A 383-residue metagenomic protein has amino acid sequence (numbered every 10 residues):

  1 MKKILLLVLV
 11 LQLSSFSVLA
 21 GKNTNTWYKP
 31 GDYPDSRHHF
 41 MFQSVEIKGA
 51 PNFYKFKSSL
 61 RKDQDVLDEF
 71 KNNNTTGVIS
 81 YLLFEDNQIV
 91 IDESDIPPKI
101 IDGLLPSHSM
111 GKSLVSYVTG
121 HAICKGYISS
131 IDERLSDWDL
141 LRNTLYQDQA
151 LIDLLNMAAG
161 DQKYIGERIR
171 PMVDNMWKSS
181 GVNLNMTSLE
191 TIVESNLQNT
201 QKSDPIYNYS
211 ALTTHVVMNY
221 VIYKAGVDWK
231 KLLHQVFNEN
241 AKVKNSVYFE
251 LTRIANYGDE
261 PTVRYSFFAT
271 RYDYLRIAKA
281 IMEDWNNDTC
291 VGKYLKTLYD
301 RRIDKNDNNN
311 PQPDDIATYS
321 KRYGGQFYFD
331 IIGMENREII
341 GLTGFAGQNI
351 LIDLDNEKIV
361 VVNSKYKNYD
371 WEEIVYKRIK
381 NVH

Functional and structural regions predicted by a protein language model:
F16-I100, I128, N156, I379-H383: N-terminal leader/targeting segments and the immediately adjacent pre-domain N-terminus
G21-T26, I339-H383: Structured C-terminal helix/loop/strand segments within mature extracytoplasmic catalytic/sensor domains
L60, E69-K71, K99-D102, P106-S107 (+1 more regions): Active-site-proximal loop and beta-strand segments within enzyme catalytic domains
N87, L105-S130, L154, V217-V221 (+1 more regions): Active-site SXXK
S94, I101-D102, E167-I169, V173-R253 (+1 more regions): Catalytic-site signature segments of enzymes, centered on catalytic residues
K125-Q162, Q198, A225-R264, A269 (+1 more regions): Active-site helix/loop module of the DD-peptidase/beta-lactamase fold, centered on the serine-lysine SxxK catalytic
T213-Y220, Y265-N287, Q348-S364: Active-site-proximal alpha-helical segments within enzyme catalytic domains
V243-S246, E250, D300-I359: Active-site Gly/Thr loop motif
